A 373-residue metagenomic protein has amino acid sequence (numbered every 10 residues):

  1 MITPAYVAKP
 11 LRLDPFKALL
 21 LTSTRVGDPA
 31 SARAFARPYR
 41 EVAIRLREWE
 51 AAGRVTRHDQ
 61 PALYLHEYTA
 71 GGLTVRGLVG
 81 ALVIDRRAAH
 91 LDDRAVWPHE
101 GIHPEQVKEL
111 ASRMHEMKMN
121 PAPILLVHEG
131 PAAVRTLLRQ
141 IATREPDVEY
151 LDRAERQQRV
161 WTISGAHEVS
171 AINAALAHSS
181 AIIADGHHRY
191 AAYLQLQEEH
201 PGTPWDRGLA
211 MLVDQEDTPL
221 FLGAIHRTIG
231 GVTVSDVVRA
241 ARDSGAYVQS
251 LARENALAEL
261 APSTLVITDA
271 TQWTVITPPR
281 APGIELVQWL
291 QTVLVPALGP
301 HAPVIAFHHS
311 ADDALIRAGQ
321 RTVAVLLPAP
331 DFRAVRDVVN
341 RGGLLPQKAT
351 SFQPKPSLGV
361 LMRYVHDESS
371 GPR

Functional and structural regions predicted by a protein language model:
M1-R373: Surface-exposed, charge/polar-rich loops and edge strands
